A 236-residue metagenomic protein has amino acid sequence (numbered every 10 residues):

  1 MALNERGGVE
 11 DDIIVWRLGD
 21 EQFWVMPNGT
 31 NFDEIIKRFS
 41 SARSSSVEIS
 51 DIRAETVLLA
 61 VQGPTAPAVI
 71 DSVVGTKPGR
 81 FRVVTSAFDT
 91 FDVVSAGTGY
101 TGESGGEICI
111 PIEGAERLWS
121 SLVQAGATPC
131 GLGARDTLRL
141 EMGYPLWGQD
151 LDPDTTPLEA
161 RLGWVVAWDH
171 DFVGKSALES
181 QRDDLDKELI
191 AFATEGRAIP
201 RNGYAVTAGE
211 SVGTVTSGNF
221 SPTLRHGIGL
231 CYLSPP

Functional and structural regions predicted by a protein language model:
M1-L3, G8-E10, G133: Acidic, proline/glycine-enriched N-terminal capping motif
D12-I14: Short, surface-exposed charged micro-motifs
R17-P236: Conserved, structured C-terminal
